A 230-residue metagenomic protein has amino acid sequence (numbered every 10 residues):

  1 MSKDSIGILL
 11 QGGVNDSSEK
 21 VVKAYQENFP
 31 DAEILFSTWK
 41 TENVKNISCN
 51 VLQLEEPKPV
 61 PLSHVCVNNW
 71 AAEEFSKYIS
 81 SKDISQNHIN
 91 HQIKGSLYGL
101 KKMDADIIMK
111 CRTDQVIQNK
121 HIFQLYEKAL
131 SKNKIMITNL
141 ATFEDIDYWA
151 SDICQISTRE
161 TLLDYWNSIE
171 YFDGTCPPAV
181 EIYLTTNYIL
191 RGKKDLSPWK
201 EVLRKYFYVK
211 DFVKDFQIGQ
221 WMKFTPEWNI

Functional and structural regions predicted by a protein language model:
M1-S17: N-proximal low-complexity "stem/linker" segments adjacent to membrane-targeting elements
D4-I6, N28-L35, C49: Short loop->beta transition adjacent to catalytic acidic/histidine clusters or analogous donor-positioning motifs
N15-N28: Short, well-formed alpha-helical segments that are part of the catalytic scaffolds of diverse glycosyltransferases
E19-V21, K45-I47, M103, N119-Q124 (+1 more regions): A short acidic (Asp/Glu
S37-K102: Active-site-proximal specificity loops/subdomain of glycosyltransferases
I108: Short aromatic/hydrophobic "clamp" motif used to bind/position activated sugar donors
C111-I117: Acidic metal-phosphate-binding loop of nucleotide-sugar-dependent transferases
I117-F123, A129-S131, I135-I230: Catalytic core and acceptor-binding pocket of nucleotide-sugar-dependent glycosyltransferases
